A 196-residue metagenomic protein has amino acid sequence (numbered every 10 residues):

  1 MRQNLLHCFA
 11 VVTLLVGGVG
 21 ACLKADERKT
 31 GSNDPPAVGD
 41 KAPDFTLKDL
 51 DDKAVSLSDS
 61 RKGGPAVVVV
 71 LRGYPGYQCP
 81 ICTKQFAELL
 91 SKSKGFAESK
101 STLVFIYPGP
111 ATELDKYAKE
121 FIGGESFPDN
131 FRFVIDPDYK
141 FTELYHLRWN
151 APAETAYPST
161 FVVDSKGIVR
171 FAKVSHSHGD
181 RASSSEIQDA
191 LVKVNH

Functional and structural regions predicted by a protein language model:
M1-F9: Bacterial N-terminal signal peptides that target proteins for export
F9-G18: Bacterial N-terminal signal peptides
A25-D59, K84, E88: N-terminal "domain-start" segment that seeds a small globular fold
S60-A87: Short active-site neighborhood of thiol/selenol oxidoreductases, capturing the structured segment around
Q78-D129, K140-E143: Structural microenvironment flanking redox-active thiols in thiol-disulfide oxidoreductases
P128-F131, R148-F161: Structural micro-motif
T155-H196: Thiol-/selenol-based redox modules, centered on thioredoxin-like and closely related oxidoreductase domains
